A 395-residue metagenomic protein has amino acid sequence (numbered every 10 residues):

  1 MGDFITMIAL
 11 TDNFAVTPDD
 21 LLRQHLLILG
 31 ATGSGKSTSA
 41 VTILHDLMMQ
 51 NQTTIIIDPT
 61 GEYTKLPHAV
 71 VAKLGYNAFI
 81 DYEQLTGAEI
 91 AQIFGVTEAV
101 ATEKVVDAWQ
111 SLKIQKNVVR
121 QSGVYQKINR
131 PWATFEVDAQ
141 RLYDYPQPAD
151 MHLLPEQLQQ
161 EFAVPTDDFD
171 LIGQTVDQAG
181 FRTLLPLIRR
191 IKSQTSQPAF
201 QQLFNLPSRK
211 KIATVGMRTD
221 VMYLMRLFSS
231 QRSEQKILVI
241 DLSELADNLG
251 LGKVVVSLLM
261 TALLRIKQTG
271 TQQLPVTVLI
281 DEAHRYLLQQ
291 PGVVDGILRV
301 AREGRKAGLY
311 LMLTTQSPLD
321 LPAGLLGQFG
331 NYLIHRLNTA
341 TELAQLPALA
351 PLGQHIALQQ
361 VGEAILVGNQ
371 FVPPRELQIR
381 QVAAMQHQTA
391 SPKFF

Functional and structural regions predicted by a protein language model:
M1-I80, V294-I297, A323, L366: Glycine-rich phosphate-binding loop of nucleotide-binding enzymes
A9, T42-I43, E89-I90, K104-A108 (+3 more regions): Alpha-helical scaffold elements adjacent to nucleotide-binding pockets in ATP/GTP-utilizing enzyme cores
F14, L26, T32-S34, E244-Q354: Conserved P-loop NTPase motor cores
F14-P18, G330-F395: P-loop NTPase motor core of the ASCE superfamily
L21-R23, M49-N51, S233-E234, Q272-L274 (+1 more regions): Short loop/turn elements that form and flank the Walker-type P-loop nucleotide-binding site in RecA-like NTPase cores
R23, Q235-I237, G308, V361-E363 (+1 more regions): Active-site lining segments that contact anionic ligands and/or coordinate catalytic metals
H25-L27, T53-I55, Q235-V239, P275-T277 (+1 more regions): Residue-level preference for the first positions of well-ordered beta-strands
H45-D46, G61, K65-V71, Y82-R299 (+1 more regions): P-loop NTPase motor domains
